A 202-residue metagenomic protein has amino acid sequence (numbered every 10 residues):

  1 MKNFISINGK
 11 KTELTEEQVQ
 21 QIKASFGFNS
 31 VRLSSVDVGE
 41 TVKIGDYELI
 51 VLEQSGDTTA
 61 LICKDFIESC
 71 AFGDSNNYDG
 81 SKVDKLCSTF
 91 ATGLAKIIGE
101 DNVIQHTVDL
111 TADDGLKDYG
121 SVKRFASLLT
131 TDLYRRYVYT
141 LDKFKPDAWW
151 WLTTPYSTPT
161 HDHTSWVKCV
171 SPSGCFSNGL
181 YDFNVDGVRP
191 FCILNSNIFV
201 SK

Functional and structural regions predicted by a protein language model:
K2-K202: Collagenous Gly-X-Y triple-helix signature in extracellular proteins
